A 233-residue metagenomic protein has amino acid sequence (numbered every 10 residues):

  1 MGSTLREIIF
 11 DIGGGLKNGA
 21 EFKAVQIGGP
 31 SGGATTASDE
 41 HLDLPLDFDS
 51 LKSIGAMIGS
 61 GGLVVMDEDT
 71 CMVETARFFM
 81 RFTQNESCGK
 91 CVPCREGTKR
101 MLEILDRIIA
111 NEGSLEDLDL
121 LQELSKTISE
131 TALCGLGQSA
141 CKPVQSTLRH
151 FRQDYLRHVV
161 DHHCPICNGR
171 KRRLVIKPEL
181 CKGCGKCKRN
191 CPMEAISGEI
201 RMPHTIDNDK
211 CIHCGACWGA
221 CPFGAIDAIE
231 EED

Functional and structural regions predicted by a protein language model:
M1-R173: Redox cofactor-anchoring modules in respiratory/redox and cofactor-processing assemblies
S87-K90, L180, D209-K210, A220: Short pre-active-site segment immediately N-terminal to redox-active cysteine/selenocysteine motifs in thiol-based
P93-K99, K186-P203, A216-E232: Iron-sulfur cluster-binding cysteine motifs and their immediate structural context in ferredoxin-like electron-transfer
I166-R170, C184-R189: Non-ligating segments of multi-cofactor redox enzymes
R173-E179: Acidic, Ser/Thr/Pro/Gly-enriched interdomain connector segments
I176, T205-I212: Flexible gly/pro/ser-rich segments immediately N-terminal to CXXCH heme-c attachment motifs in exported/periplasmic
